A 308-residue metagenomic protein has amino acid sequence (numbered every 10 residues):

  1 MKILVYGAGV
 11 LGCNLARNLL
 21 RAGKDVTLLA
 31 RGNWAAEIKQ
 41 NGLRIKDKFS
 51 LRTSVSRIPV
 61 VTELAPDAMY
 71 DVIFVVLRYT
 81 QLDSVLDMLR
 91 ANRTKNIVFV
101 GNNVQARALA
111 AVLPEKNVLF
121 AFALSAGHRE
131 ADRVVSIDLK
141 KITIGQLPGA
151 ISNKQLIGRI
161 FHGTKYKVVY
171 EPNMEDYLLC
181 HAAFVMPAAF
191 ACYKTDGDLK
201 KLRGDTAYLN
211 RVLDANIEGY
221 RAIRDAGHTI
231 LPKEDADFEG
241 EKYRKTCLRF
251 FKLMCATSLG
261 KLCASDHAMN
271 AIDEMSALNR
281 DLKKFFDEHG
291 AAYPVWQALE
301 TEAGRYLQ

Functional and structural regions predicted by a protein language model:
M1-L51: NAD(P)+-binding Rossmann beta1-loop-alpha1 motif at the extreme N-terminus of oxidoreductases
I3, D25-V26, I97, V118 (+1 more regions): Hydrophobic anchor at the start of a short beta-strand that flanks the dinucleotide cofactor-binding loop
K24, Y166, H228: Short phosphate-binding/catalytic loops that engage adenosine nucleotides
L43-V60, V185: N-terminal glycine-rich dinucleotide-binding loop that anchors FAD/FMN and/or NAD(P) in oxidoreductases
R52-V135: Rossmann-like NAD(P)(H) cofactor-binding subdomain of soluble oxidoreductases
Q105-A183, P187: Rossmann-fold dinucleotide-binding core
E175-R203, A207-Y220: Active-site-proximal catalytic alpha-helix in oxidoreductases
I217-Y220, R224-Q308: NAD(P)-dependent Rossmann-like dehydrogenase/reductase catalytic/cofactor-binding core
